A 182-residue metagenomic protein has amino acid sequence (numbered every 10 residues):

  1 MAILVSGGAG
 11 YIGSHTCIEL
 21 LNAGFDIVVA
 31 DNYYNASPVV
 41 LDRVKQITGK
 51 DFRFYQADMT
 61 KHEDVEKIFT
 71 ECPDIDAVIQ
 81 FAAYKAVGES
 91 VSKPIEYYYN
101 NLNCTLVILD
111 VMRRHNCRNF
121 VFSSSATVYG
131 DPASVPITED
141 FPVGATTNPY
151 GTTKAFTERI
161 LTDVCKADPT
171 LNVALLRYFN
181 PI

Functional and structural regions predicted by a protein language model:
M1-P181: N-terminal Rossmann-like NAD(P)+-binding domain of SDR-like oxidoreductases, especially those catalyzing
